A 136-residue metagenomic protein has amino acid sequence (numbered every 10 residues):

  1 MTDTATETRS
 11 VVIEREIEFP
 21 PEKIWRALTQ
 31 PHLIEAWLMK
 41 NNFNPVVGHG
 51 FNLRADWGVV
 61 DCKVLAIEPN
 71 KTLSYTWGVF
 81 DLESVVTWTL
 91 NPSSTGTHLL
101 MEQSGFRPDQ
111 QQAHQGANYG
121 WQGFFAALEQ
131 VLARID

Functional and structural regions predicted by a protein language model:
M1-N42: Hydrophobic ligand-binding cavity/cleft-lining segments
A5-R9, D56, F80-L82, A113: A generic structural micro-feature
E22, R26, A66, T95 (+3 more regions): Replace "anionic and nucleotidyl ligands
W25-L28, W37, W77, W88 (+1 more regions): Tryptophan-centric aromatic hotspots in well-structured domains and transmembrane helices
M39-N42, N52-L100, S104-R107: Hydrophobic-ligand binding "helix-grip"
S104-D136: A conserved amphipathic terminal alpha-helix motif
